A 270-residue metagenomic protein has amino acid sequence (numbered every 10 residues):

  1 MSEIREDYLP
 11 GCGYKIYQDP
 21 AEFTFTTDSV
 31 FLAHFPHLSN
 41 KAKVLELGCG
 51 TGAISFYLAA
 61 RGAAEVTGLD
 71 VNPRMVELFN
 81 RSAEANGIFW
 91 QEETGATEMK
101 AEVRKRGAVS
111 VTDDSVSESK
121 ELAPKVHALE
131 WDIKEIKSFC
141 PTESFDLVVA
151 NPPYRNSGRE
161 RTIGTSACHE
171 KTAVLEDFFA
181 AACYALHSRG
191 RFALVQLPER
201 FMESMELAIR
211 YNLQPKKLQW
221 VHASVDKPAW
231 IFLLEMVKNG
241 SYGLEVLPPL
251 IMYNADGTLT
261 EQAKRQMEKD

Functional and structural regions predicted by a protein language model:
M1-S39: Class I SAM-dependent transferase core
Y17, H127-L129, K216-Q219: General small-molecule cofactor/ligand-binding pocket signal
L32, N151, F178, M236: Residue-level signal for inorganic ion chemistry
H34-M99, E121-A150, R155-R161: Conserved SAM/SAH cofactor-binding pocket of Class I
P152-D177: Mobile active-site "lid"/loop adjacent to the S-adenosyl-L-methionine
V174-A223, K227-A229: Conserved Class I SAM-dependent methyltransferase catalytic core
D226-D270: SAM/dcSAM-binding transferase cores
